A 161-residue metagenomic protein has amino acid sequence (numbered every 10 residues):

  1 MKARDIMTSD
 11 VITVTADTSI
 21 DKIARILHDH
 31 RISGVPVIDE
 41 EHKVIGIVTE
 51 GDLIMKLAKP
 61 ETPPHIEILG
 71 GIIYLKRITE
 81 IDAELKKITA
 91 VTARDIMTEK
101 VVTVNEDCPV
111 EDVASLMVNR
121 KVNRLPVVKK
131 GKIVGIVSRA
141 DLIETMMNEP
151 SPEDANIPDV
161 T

Functional and structural regions predicted by a protein language model:
M1-I32, V37-E40, V44-I45, G70-L116 (+3 more regions): Bateman/CBS regulatory modules and CBS-like beta-alpha motifs in cytosolic regions of diverse proteins
D5, D52, D141: Ca2+-coordinating acidic residues in Ca2+-binding motifs
G46-T49, I136-L142: Short hydrophobic beta-strand motif reused across regulatory alpha/beta modules
I54-L69, I143-P158: A short, polar/charged loop-to-alpha-helix boundary motif
K121-N123, M147: Structured functional modules or segments
